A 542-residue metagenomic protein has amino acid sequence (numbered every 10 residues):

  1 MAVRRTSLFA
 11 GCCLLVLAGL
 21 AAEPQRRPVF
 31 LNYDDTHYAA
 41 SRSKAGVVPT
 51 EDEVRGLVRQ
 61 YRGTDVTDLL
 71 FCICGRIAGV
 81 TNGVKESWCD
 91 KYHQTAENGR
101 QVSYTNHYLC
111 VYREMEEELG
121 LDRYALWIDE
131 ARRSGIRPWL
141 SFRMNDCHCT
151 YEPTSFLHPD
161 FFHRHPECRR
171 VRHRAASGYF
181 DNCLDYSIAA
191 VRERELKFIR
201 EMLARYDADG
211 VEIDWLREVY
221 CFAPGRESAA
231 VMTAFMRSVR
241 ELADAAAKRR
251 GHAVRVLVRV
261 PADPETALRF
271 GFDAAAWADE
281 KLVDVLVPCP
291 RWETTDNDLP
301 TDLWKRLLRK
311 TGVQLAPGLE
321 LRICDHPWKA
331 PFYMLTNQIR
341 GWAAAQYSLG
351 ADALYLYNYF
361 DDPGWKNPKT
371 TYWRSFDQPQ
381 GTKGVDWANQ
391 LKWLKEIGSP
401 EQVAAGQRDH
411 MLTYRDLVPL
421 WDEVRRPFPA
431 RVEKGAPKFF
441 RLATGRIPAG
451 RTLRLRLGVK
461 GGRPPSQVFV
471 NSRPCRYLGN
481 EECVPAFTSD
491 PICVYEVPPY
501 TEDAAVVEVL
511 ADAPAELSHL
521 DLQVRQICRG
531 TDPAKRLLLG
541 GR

Functional and structural regions predicted by a protein language model:
R26-E51, K91, T95-D129, W139-E201 (+2 more regions): Active-site-adjacent "subsite" loops/lids of carbohydrate-active enzymes
L31-D35, A253-R255, R259-P261, K305-T336: Active-site clefts of carbohydrate-active enzymes
A39, G46-D52, C74-G79, P261-F270 (+4 more regions): Acidic-and-aromatic substrate-binding clefts and catalytic sites of carbohydrate-active enzymes
D52-G79, G83, R205-G210, L282-L286 (+1 more regions): Catalytic domains of carbohydrate-active enzymes, especially glycoside hydrolases
V66-E117, C221-F222, V287-W292, D302: Aromatic-lined carbohydrate-binding/catalytic grooves of carbohydrate-active enzymes
V66-I77, V285-T295, P331-M411: Substrate-binding cleft of secreted/luminal carbohydrate-active enzymes
A190-G312: Active-site neighborhood of glycoside hydrolase catalytic domains
V459-G541: Beta-strand-rich ligand-recognition modules
